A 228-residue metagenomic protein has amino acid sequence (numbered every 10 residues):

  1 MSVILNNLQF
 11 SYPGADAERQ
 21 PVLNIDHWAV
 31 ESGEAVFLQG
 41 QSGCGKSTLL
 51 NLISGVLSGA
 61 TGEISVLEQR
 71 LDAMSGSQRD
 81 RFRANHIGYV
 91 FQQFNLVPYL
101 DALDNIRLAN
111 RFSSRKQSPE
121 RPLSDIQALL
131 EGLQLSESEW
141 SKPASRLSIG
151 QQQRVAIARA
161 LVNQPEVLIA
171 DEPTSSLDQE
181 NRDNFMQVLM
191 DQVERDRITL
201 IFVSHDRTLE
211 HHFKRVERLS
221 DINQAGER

Functional and structural regions predicted by a protein language model:
S54: Helix-to-loop junction immediately C-terminal to a conserved catalytic motif
G62-R70: Conserved ABC transporter NBD signature motif
R70, P119-S138: Conserved ABC ATPase "signature" region
L71-G88: ABC ATPase NBD coupling module
P143-L147, Q151: Conserved ABC ATPase signature
Q164: Conserved catalytic motifs of ABC-family nucleotide-binding domains
L168-D171: Catalytic Walker B motif of ABC-type/P-loop ATPase nucleotide-binding domains
